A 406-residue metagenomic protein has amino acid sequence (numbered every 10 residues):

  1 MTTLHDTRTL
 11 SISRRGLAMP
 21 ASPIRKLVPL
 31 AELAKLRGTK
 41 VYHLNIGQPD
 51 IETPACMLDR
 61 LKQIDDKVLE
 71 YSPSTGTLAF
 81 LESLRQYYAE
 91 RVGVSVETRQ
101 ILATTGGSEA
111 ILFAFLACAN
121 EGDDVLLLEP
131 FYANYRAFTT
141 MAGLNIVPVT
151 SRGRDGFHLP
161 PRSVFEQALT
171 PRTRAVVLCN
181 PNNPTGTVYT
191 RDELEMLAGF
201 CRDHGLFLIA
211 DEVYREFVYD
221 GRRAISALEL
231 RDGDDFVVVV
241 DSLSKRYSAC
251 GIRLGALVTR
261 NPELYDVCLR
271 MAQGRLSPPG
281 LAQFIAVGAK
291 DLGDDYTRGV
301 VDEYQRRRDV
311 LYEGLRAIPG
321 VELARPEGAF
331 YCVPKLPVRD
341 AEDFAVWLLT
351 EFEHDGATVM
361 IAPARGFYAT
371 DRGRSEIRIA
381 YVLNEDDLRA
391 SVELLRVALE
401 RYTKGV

Functional and structural regions predicted by a protein language model:
T2, E90, E166, W347-I361 (+1 more regions): PLP-dependent enzyme catalytic core of the Aspartate aminotransferase-like
T3-G106, F113, V164, A289-L292 (+1 more regions): N-terminal small-domain helix-loop-helix segment of the aminotransferase-like
A34-R37, A142, D203-H204: Helix C-cap/helix->beta junction micro-motif
A117-T139: Conserved PLP-anchoring active-site segment centered on the Schiff-base-forming lysine
R152-D220: Active-site phosphate-binding strand-loop segment of PLP-dependent enzymes
L230-V267: Active-site PLP attachment segment
D266-A272, A289-Y312: Structural signature of PLP-dependent enzymes
V287, Y304-Y312, L323-L336: Conserved glycine-rich beta-strand-loop-beta hairpin in the small C-terminal domain of fold type I
